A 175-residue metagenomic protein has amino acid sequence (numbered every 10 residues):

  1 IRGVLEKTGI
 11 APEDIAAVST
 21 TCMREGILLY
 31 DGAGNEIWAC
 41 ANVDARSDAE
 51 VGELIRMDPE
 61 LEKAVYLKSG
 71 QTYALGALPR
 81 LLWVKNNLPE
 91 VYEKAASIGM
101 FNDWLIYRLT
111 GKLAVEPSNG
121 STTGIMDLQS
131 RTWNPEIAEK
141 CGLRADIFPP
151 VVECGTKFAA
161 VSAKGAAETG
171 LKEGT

Functional and structural regions predicted by a protein language model:
G3-T175: Glycine-rich phosphate-binding/catalytic subdomain of phosphoryl-transfer and nucleotide/sugar-phosphate-processing
